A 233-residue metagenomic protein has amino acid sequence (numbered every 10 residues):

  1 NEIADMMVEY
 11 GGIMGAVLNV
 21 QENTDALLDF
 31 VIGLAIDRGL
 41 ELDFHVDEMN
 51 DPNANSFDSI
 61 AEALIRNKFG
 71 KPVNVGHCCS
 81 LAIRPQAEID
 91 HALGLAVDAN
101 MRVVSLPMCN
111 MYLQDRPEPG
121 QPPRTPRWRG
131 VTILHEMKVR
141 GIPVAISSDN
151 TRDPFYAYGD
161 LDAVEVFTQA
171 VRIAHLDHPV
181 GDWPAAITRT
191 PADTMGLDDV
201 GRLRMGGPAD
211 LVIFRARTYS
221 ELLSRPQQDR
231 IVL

Functional and structural regions predicted by a protein language model:
N1-R102, P119, P123-I146: Histidine/acidic residue-rich metal-binding segments in metalloenzymes
V17, L106, V212-R215: Residue-level recognition of conserved beta-strand edge/terminus positions
N19, E48, M108-C109, R172: Short, acidic/turn-prone active-site loops that include or flank metal/cofactor- and phosphate-binding residues
A26, N53-N55, D115-R116, Y156-A157 (+1 more regions): Short Asp/Glu-rich motifs
E41, E62-V73, P117, R129-F214: His/Asp/Glu-enriched, well-ordered alpha-helical/loop segment that forms or immediately abuts the divalent-metal
S80-A82, C109-Y112, T151-D153: Short, catalytically relevant binding-site loops at active-site mouths
R102, P107-P117: Active-site clefts of carbohydrate-active enzymes
M205-L233: C-terminal cap of metal-dependent C-N hydrolases
